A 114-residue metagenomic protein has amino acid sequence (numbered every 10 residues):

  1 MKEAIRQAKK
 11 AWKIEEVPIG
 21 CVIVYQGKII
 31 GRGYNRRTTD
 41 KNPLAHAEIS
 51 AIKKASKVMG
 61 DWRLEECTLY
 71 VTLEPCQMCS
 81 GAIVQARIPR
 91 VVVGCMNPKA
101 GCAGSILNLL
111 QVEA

Functional and structural regions predicted by a protein language model:
M1-I14: Short, basic/aromatic recognition patches
K2, Y25, G31-A114: Zn2+-dependent cytidine deaminase-like catalytic core
E15-I19, E65: Short, basic and Ser/Thr-rich N-terminal targeting/leader segments
I19-G27: Short beta-strand scaffold segments in enzyme catalytic cores
